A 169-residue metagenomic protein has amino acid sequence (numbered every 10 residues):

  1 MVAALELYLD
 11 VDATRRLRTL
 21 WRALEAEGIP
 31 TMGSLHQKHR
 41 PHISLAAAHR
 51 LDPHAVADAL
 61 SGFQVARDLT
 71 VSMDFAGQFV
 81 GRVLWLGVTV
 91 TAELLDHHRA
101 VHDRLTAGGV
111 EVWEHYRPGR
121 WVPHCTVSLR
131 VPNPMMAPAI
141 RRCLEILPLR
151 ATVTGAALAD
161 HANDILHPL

Functional and structural regions predicted by a protein language model:
M1-T70, E93-T152, I165-L169: Basic, often amphipathic N-terminal segments
H49, F79-V80: Feature marks short, surface-exposed loop/turn motifs that line or immediately flank catalytic pockets and channel
G62-F63, D68-F79, V88: Hydrophobic, well-structured mid-protein blocks that either form specific transmembrane helices
A76-F79, V153-L166: Glycine-rich beta-strand-turn "strand-cap" elements at beta-sheet edges
R82-L84: Charge-rich, low-complexity N-terminal segments
V88-T89, L158: Short beta-strand element of the conserved SAM-dependent methyltransferase core
